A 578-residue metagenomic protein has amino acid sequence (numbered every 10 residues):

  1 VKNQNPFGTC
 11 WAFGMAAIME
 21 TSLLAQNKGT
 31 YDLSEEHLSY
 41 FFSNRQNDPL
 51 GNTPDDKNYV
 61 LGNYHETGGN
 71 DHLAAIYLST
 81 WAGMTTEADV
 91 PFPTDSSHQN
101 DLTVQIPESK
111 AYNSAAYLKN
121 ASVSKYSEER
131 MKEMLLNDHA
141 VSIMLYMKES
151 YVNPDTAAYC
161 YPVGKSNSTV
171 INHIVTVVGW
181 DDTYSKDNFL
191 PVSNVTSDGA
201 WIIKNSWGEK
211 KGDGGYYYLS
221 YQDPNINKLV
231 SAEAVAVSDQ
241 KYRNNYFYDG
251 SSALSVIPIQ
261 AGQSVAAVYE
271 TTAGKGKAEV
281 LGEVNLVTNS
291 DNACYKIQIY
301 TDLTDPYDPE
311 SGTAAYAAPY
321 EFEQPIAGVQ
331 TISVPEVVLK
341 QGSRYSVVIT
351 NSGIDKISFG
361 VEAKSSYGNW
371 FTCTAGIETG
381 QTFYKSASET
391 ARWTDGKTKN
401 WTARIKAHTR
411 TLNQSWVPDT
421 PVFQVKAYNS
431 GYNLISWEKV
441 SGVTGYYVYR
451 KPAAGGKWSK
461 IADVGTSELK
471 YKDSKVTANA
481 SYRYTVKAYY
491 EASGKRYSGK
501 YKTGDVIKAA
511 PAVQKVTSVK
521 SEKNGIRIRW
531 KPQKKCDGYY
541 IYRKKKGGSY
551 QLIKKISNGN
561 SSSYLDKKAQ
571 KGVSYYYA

Functional and structural regions predicted by a protein language model:
N5-P6, W11-E20, H37-A200, K204-D291 (+6 more regions): Predominantly the structural core of cysteine protease catalytic domains
W201, Y295-I297, Y446-V448, Y539-I541 (+1 more regions): Short beta-strand elements bearing conserved aromatic residues within extracellular beta-rich modules
I349-Q414, K500-G504: Short, surface-exposed beta-strand/loop patches at domain edges that form aromatic-rich interfacial subsites
N413-G442, A478, S493-K535, K571: Pro/Thr/Ser/Gly-rich low-complexity, intrinsically disordered linker/stalk tracts
G442-K460, K535-I553: Extracellular low-complexity, O-glycosylation-prone stalks/linkers
S467-K472, N560-Y564: Short S/T/G- and acidic-enriched coil/turn segments that sit immediately N-terminal to beta-strands in beta-sandwich
D473-G494, D566-A578: Beta-strand-rich modules
